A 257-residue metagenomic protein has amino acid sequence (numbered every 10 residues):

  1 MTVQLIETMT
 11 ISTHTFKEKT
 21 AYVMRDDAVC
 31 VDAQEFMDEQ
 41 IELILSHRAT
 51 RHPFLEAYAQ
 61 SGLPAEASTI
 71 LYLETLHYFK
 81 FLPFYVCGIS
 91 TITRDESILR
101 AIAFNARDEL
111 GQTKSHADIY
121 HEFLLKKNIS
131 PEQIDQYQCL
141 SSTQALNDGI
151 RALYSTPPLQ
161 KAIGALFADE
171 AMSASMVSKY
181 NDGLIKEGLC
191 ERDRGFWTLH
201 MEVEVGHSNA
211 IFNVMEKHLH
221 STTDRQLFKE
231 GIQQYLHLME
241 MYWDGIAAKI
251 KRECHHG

Functional and structural regions predicted by a protein language model:
T2-G257: Non-heme di-metal
